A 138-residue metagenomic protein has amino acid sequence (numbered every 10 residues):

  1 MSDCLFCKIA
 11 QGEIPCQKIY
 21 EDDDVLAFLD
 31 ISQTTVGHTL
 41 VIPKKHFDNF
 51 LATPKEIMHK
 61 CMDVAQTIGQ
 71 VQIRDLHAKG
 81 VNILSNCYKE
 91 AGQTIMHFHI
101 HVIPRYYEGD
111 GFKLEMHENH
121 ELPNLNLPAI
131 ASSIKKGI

Functional and structural regions predicted by a protein language model:
M1-I138: HIT superfamily nucleotide-processing domains
